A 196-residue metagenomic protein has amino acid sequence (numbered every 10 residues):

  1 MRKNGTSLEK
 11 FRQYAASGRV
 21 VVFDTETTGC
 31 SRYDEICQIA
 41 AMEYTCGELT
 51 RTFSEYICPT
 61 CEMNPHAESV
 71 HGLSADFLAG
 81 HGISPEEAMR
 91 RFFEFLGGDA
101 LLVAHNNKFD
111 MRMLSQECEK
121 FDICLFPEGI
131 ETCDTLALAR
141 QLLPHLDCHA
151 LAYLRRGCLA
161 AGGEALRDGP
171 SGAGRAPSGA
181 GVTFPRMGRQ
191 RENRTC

Functional and structural regions predicted by a protein language model:
R2-G129, P144-H149, Y153-L154: Conserved non-catalytic scaffold segment of RNase H-like nuclease domains
C37, M63, T135, A176-G179: Generic signature of intrinsically disordered, low-complexity, basic-rich segments and short cationic peptides
D99-C118, Q141-C196: Acidic, Mg2+-coordinating catalytic module of metal-dependent nucleases/exonucleases that use a two-metal-ion mechanism
E131-H145: Short, flexible loop segments at boundaries between secondary-structure elements
